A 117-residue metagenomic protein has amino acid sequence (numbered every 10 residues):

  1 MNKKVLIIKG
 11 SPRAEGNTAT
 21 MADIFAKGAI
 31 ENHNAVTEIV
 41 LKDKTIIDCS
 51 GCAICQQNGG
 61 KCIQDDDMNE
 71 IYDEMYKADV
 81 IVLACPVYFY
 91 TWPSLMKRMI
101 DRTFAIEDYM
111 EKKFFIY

Functional and structural regions predicted by a protein language model:
N2-N34: N-terminal beta1-alpha1 ligand-phosphate binding loop
E15, Q56-C62, N69: Cys/His-rich zinc-coordinating "finger/knuckle" motifs
T20-D23, C52-I54, L95-I100: Short, glycine/charged-enriched secondary-structure capping and boundary segments
N32, N58, K77-A78: Structured helix-beta-strand junction loops
V40-K61: N-terminal beta-loop-helix "entrance" segment that forms/cooperates in small-molecule cofactor or anionic ligand
I63-Y117: Helix-loop-strand module that forms the ligand-binding subsite of alpha/beta enzymes
